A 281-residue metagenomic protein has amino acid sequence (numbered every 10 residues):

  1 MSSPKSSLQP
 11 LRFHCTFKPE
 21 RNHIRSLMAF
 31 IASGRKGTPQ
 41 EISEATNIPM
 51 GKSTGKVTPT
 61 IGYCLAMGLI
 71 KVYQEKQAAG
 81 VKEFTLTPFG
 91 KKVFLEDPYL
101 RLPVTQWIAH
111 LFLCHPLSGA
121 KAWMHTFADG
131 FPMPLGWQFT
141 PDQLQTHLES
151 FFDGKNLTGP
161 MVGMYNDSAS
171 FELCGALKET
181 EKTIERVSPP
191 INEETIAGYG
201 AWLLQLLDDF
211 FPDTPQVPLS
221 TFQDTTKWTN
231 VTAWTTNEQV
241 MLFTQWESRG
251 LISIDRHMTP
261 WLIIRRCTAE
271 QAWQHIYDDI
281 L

Functional and structural regions predicted by a protein language model:
M1-L281: Donor-sugar nucleotide-binding helix/loop cap in glycosyltransferases
